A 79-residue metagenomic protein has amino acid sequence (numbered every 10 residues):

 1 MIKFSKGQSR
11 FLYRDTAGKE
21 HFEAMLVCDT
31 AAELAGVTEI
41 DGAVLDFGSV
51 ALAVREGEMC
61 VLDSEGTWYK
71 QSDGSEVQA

Functional and structural regions predicted by a protein language model:
M1-G57, S72-A79: Extracellular/surface-exposed low-complexity repeats and stalk/linker segments enriched in Gly/Pro and small polar
R55, D63-G66: Short acidic-glycine loop/turn motifs at beta-strand connectors
